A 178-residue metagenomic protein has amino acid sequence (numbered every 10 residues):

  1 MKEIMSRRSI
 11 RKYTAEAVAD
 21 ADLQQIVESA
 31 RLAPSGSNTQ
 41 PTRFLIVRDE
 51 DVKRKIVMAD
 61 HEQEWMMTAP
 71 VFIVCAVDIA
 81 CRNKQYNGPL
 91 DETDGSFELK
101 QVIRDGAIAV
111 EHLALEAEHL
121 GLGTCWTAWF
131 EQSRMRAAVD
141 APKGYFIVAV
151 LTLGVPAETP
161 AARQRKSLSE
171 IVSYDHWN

Functional and structural regions predicted by a protein language model:
M1-N178: Acidic, surface-exposed loops and disordered segments
